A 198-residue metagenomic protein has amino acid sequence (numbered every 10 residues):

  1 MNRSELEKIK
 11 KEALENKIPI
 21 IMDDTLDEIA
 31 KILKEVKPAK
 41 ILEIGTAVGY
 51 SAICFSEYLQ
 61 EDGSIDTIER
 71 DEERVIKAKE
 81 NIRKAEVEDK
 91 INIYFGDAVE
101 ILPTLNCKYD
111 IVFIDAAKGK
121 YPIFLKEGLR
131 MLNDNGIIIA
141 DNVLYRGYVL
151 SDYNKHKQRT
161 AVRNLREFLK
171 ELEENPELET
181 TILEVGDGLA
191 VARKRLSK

Functional and structural regions predicted by a protein language model:
M1-F113, K118-I139, V143-K198: A short alpha-helical cap/connector motif
